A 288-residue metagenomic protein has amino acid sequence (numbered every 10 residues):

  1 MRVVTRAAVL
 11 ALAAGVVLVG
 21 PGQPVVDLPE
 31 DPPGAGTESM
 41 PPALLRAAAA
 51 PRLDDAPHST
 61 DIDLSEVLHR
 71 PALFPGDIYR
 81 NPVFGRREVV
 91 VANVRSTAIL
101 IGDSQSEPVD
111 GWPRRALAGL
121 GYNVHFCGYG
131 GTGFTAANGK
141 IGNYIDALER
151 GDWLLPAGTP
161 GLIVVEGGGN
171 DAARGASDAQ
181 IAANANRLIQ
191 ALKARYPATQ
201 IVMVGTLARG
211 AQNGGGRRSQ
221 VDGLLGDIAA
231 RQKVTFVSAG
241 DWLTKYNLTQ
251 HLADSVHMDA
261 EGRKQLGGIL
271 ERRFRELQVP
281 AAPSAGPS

Functional and structural regions predicted by a protein language model:
M1-I101, Q105-E107, R275-S288: N-terminal secretory targeting modules
A92-I101, Q105-A183: Conserved SGNH/GDSL esterase-like catalytic core that processes O-acyl groups on lipids and polysaccharides
N123, T199-Q200, T235: Proline-centered loop/turn at the N-terminus of a beta-strand
G128, G205, S238-G240: Residue-level recognition of beta-strand->loop/alpha-helix junctions
E166-N170, A191-Q220: Active-site segments of SGNH/GDSL-like serine hydrolases that catalyze O-acetyl group transfer/hydrolysis on lipids
A185-Q190, D222: Generic structural signal for well-ordered alpha-helices, preferentially at hydrophobic/aromatic core positions
R209-S288: Catalytic His-Asp segment of secreted/periplasmic serine-dependent ester chemistry enzymes
